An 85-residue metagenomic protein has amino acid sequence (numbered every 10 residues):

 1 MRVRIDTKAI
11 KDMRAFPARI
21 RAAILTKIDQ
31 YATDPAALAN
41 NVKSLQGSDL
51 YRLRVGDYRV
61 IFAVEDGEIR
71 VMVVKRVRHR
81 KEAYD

Functional and structural regions predicted by a protein language model:
R2-R4, K11, R21-A22, V55 (+1 more regions): Enriched for short, Lys/Arg-rich terminal
I5-D6, L38: N-terminal alpha-helical segment
D12, K27, N41-S44, V73-R76: Residue-level recognition of specific faces of alpha-helices
R21, L25-D29: Short, well-structured alpha-helical segments
D29-L53: A short, surface-exposed loop/turn module that caps and links secondary-structure elements
V60: NAD-dependent ADP-ribosyltransferases
